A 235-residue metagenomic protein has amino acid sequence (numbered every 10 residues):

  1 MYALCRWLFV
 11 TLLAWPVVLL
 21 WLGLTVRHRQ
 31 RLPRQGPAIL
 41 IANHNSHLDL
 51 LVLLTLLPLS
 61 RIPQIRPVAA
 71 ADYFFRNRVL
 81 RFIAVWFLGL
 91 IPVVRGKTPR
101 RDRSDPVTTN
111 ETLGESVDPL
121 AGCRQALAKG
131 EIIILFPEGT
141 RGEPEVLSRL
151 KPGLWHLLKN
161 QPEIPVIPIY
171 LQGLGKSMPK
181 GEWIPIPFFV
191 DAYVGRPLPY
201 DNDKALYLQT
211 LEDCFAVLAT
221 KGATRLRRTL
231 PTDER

Functional and structural regions predicted by a protein language model:
Y2-L22, R81-G89: Short hydrophobic helices that act as membrane-entry/anchoring signals
A14-H44: Helix-to-loop junction immediately C-terminal to a conserved catalytic motif
P16-W21, T109-G114, P144-V146: Short, flexible loop segments at the rims of nucleotide/cofactor-binding pockets, characterized by
R34-N110: Catalytic core of membrane glycerolipid acyltransferases/transacylases, capturing the structured, soluble-facing
G36-P37, P63, K129-I132, I164: Short coil/turn segments at beta-strand junctions that form active-site/ligand-binding loops
A70, R76, E115-S148, A192-L226 (+1 more regions): N-terminal/domain-start segments enriched in small and hydrophobic, helix-friendly residues, covering either
F82, I132, T140-A205: A cross-family acyltransferase "interaction/gating" segment
